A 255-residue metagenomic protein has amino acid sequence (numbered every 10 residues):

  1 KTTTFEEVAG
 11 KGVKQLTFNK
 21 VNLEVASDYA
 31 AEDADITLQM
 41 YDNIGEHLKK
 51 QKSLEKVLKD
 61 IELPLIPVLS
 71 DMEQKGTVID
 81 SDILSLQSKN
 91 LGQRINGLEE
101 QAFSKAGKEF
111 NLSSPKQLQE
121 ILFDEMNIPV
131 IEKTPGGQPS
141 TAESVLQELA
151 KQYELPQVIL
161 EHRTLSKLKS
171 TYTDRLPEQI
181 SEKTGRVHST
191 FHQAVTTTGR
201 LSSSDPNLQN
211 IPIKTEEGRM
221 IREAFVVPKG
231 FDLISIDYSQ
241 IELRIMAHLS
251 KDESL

Functional and structural regions predicted by a protein language model:
K1-T4, V8-M220, V226, G230-D232 (+2 more regions): Conserved "right-hand" nucleotidyltransferase catalytic core of DNA-directed polymerases
